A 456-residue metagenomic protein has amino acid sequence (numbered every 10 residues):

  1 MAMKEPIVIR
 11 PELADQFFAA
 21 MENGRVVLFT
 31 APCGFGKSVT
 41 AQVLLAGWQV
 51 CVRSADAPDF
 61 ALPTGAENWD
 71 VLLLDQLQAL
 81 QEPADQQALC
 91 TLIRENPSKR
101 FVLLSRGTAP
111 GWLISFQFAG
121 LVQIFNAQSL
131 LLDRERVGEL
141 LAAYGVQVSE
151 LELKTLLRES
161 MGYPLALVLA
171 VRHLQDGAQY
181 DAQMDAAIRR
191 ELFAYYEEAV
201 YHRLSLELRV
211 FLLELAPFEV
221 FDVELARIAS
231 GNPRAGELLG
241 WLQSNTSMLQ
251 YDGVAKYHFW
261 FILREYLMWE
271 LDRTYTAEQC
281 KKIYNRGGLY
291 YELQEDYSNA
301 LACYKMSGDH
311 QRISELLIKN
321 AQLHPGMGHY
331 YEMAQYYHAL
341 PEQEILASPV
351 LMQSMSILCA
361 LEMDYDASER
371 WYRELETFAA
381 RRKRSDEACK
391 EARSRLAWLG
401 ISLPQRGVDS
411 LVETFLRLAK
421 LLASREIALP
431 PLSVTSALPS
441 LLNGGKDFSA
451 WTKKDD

Functional and structural regions predicted by a protein language model:
K4-F17: N-terminal pre-P-loop "Q-motif" helix
G24-A41: Walker A/P-loop nucleotide-binding motif
G34, A41, Q123-I124, E139-A194 (+5 more regions): Amphipathic alpha-helical "lid/sensor" segments that cap RecA-like P-loop NTPase cores
V39, Q87-T155, E159, L165-H173 (+1 more regions): Alpha-helical sensor/transducer elements of the RecA-like P-loop NTPase core
G65-A88, L104: Conserved P-loop NTPase "ATPase switch" module shared by AAA+ and STAND
L151, F193-D272, K282: C-terminal boundary/linker of central alpha/beta nucleotide-binding cores
A277-L351, L358, A367-W371: Extended alpha-helical scaffolding segments used for macromolecular assembly and cargo binding
E344-D456: Internal alpha-solenoid helical repeat scaffolds
